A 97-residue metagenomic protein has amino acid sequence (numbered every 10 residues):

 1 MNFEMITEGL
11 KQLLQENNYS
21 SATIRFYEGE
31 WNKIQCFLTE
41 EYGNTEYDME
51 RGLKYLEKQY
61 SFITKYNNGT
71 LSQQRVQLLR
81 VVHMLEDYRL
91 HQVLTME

Functional and structural regions predicted by a protein language model:
E8-E97: N-terminal core-binding DNA-recognition domain of tyrosine recombinases/integrases
